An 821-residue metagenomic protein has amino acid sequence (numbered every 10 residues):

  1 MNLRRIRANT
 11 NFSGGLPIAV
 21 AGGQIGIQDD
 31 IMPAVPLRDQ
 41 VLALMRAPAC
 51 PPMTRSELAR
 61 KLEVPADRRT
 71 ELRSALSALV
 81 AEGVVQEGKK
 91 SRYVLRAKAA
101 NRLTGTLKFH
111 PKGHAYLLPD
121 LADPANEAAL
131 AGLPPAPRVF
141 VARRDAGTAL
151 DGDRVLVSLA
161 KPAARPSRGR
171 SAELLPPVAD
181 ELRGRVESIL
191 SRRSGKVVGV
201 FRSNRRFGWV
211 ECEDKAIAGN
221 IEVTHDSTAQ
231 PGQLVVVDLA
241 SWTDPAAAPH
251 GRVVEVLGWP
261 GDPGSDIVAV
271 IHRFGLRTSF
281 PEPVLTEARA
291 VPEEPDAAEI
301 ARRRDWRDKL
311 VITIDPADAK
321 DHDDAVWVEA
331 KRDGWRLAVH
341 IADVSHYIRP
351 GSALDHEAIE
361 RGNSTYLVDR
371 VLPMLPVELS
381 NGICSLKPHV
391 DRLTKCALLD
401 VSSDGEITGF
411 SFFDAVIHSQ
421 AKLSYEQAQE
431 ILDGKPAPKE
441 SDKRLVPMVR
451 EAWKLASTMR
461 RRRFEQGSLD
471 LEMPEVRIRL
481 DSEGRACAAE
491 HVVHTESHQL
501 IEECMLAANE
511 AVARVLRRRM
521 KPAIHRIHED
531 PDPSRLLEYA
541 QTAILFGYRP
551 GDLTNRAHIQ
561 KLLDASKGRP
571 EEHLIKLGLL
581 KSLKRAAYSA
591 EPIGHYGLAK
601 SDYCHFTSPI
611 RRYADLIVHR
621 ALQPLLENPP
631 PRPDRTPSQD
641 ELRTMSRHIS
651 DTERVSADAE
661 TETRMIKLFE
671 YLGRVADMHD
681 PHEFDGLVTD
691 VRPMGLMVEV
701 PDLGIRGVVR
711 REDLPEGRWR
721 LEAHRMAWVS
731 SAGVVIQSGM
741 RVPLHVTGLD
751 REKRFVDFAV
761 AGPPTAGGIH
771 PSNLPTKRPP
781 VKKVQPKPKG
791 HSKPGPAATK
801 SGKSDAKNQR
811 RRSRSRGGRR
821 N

Functional and structural regions predicted by a protein language model:
M1-V35, V675-A676, G717-A727, V760-N821: Acidic, low-complexity intrinsically disordered tails
N2-I6, F12, L16-I18, G23-A338 (+7 more regions): Charge-lined substrate channels and their catalytic hotspots, especially those that engage the 3′ end of RNA
P111, L190-R193, R205, L257 (+5 more regions): A generic structural motif
A125-N126, G219, G695, R706 (+2 more regions): Eukaryotic short linear interaction motifs
D153, R710-V756, I769-P786: Intrinsically disordered, low-complexity linker and terminal regions at domain boundaries
V236, S241-T243, W259-P260, A269-L276 (+4 more regions): Electropositive polyanion-binding surfaces
L257, L625, A759-T765: Short beta-strand-to-coil "C-cap" segments at the C-terminal boundary of structured domains/repeats, marking
